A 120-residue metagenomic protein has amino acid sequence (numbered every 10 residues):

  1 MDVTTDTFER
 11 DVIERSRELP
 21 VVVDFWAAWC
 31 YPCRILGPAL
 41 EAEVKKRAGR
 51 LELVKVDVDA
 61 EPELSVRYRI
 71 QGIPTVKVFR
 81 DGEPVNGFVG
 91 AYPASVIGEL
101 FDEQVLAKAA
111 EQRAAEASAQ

Functional and structural regions predicted by a protein language model:
D2-V21: A short beta-strand-turn-helix
T4, W26, V54: Conserved Rossmann-like nucleotide-binding pocket used by diverse enzymes that bind dinucleotide cofactors
L19, W26-W29, G72: Short pre-active-site segment immediately N-terminal to redox-active cysteine/selenocysteine motifs in thiol-based
V22-V23, L53, V76: Hydrophobic beta-strand anchors of alpha/beta hydrolase catalytic cores
P32-A48, D59: Typically the conserved alpha-helix immediately C-terminal to a functionally engaged Cys/Sec in thioredoxin-like
V56-L64: Structural microenvironment flanking redox-active thiols in thiol-disulfide oxidoreductases
R69-R113: Non-catalytic, surface beta->alpha helical segment in thiol-disulfide oxidoreductase systems
A117-Q120: Alpha-helical protein-protein interaction scaffolds
